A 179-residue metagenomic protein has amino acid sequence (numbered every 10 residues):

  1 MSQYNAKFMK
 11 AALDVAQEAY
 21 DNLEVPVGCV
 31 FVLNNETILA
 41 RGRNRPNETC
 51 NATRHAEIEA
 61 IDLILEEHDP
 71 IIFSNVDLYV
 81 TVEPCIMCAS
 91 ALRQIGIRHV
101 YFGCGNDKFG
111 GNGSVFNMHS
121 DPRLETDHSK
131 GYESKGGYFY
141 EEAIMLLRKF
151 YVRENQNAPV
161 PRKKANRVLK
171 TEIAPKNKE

Functional and structural regions predicted by a protein language model:
M1-Y20, S90-E179: Zinc-dependent deaminase
S2, P46-N47: A short, polar/acidic, helix/strand-boundary loop motif
Y4, V25-G28: Short loop/turn microsegments at loop-to-beta-strand junctions
V27-E36: Short beta-strand scaffold segments in enzyme catalytic cores
L39-P46, E133: Short beta->alpha transition motifs characteristic of CBS
A40, E57-E66: Glycine/small-residue-rich phosphate/adenosyl-binding loop
E48-I58: A short, polar/charged loop-to-alpha-helix boundary motif
D62-I95, H99: Helix-adjacent hinge/juxtasegments
